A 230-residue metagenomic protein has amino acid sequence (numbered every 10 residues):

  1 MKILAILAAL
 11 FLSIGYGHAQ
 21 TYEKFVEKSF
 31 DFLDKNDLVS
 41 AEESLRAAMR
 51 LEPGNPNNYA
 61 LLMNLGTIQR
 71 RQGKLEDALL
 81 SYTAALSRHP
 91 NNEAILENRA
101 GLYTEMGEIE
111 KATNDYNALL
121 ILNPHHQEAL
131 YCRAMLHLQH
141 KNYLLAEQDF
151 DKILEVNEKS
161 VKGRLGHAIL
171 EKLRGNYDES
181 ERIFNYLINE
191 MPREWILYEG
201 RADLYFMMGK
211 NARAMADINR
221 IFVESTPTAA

Functional and structural regions predicted by a protein language model:
L12, Y16-N64, R71: N-terminal leader/linker segments that initiate helical-solenoid repeat arrays
T21-E23, P56-A60, E93-A94, Q127-E128 (+3 more regions): Helix-start (N-cap) detector for alpha-helical repeat units in TPR-like alpha-solenoids, especially tetratricopeptide
D34-K35, I68-R71, E105-M106, Q139-H140 (+2 more regions): Register position in tetratricopeptide repeats
L51-G54, R88, L122, V156 (+2 more regions): Structural marker of alpha-solenoid helical repeat scaffolds
